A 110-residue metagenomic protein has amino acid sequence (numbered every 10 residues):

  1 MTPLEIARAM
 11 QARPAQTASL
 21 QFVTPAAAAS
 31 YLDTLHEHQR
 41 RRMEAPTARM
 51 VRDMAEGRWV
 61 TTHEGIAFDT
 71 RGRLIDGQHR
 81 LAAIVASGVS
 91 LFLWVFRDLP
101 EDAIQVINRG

Functional and structural regions predicted by a protein language model:
T2-A86, S90-P100: Short alpha-helix boundary/capping and kink motifs at helix termini
L91, E101-G110: A basic- and aromatic-enriched beta-loop-alpha substructure that forms the phosphate/nucleotide- and DNA/RNA-contacting
